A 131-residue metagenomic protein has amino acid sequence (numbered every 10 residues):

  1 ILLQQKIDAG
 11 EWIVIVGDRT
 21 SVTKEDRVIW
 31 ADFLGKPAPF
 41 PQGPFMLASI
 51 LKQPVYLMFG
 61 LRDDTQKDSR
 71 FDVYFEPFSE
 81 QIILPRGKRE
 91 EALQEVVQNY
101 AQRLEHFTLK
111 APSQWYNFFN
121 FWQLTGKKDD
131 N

Functional and structural regions predicted by a protein language model:
I1-N131: Non-catalytic C-terminal accessory region of glycerolipid acyltransferases and related lyso-lipid remodeling enzymes
